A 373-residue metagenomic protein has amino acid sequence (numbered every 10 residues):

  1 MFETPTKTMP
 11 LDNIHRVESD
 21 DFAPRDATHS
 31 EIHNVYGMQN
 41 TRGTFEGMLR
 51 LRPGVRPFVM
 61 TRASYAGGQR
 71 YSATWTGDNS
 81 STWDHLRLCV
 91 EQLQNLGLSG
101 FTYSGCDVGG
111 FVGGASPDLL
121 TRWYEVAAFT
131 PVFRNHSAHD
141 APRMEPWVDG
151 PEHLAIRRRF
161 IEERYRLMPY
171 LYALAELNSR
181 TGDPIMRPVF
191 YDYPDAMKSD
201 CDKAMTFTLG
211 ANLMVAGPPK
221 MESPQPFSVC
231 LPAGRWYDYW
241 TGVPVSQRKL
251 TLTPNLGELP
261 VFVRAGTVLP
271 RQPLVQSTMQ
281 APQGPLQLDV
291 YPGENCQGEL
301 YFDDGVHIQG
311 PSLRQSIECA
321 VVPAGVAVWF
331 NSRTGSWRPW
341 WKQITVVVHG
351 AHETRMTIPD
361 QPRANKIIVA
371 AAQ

Functional and structural regions predicted by a protein language model:
M1-E258, V263-R264: Catalytic-domain carbohydrate-binding cleft regions of carbohydrate-active enzymes
M1-F2, V321, V326, Q373: Generic low-polarity alpha-helical segments
R143-E145, E162, P260-F262, L269 (+1 more regions): TerminUS-proximal long segments
D195, D238, D303, V322 (+1 more regions): Acidic/polar residues at beta-strand termini and the immediately following turn/coil
P224-P226, P323-A327, A364-K366: A generic structural signal for beta-strand entry/edge sites
D238-L256, E353-A372: Solvent-exposed beta-strand/loop surfaces of large extracellular or lumenal domains
V261-M356, Q361: Accessory, solvent-exposed terminal regions and/or long lumenal/extracellular loops of proteins
